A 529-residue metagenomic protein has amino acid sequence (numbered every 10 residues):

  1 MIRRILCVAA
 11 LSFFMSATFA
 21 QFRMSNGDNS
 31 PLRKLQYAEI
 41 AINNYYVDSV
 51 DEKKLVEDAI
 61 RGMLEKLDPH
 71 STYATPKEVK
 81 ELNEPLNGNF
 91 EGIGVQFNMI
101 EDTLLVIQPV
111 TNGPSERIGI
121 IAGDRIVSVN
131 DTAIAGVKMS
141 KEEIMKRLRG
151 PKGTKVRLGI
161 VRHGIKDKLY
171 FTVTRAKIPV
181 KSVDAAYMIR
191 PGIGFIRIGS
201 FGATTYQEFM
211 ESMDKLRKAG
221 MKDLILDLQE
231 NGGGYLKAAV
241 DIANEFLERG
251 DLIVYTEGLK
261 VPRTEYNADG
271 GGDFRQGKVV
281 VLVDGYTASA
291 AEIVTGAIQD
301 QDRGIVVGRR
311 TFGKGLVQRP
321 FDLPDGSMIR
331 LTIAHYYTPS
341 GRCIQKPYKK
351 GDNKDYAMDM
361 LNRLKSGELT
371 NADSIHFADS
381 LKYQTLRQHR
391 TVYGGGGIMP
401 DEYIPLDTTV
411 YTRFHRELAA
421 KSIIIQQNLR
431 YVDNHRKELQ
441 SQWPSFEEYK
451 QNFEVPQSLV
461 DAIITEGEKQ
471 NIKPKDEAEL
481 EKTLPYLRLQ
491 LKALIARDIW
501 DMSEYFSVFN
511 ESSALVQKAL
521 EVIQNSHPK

Functional and structural regions predicted by a protein language model:
M1-D28: Bacterial Sec-dependent N-terminal signal peptides
F19-P31, L35, E39-E52, T75 (+5 more regions): Cleft-lining beta-strand/loop regions that shape enzyme active-site pockets
Y46-I107, G153-A185, F509-L520, H527-K529: Extended, small/polar residue-biased N-terminal targeting/export presequences and adjacent propeptide/linker tracts
G123-R125: Structural motif
V127-S128, V254, I305, R330 (+2 more regions): Hydrophobic beta-strand signal
A290, D302, R309, G313-L381: Polar, glycine-rich mid-to-C-terminal structural blocks that act as macromolecule-binding/assembly scaffolds
C343-I344, Y348-K529: Conserved functional hotspot residues or short segments at active or partner-binding sites across diverse domains
